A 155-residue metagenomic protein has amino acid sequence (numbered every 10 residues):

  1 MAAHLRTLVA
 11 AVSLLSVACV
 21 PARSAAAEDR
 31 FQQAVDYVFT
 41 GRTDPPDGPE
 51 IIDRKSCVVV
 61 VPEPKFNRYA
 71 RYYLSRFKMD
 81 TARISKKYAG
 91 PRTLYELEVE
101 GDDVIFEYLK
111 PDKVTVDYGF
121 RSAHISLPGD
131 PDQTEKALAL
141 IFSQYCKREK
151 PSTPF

Functional and structural regions predicted by a protein language model:
M1-A10: Bacterial N-terminal signal peptides that target proteins for export
V9-A18: Bacterial N-terminal signal peptides
C19-V60: Anionic N-terminal interaction surfaces
V59-Y73: Short aromatic-glycine motifs in intrinsically disordered, low-complexity regions
Y72-A89: Phosphoinositide-dependent membrane-docking surfaces
A89-D117: Short, surface-exposed polybasic-and-hydrophobic patches located at secondary-structure transitions
V116-F155: C-terminal partner/receptor-binding element of secreted or periplasmic proteins
